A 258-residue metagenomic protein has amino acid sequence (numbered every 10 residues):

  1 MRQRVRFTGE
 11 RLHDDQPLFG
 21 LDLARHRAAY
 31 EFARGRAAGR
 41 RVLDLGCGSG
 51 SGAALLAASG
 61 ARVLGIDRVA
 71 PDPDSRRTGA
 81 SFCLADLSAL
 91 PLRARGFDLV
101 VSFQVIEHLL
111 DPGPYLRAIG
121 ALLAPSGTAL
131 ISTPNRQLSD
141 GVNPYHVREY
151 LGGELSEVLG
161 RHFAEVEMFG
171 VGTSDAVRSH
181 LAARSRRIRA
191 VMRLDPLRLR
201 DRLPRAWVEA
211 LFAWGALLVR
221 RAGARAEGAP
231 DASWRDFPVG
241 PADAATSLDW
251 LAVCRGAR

Functional and structural regions predicted by a protein language model:
M1-R95, L99-F103, G113-L116, G152 (+3 more regions): Conserved N-terminal segment of class I S-adenosyl-L-methionine
Q104-H108: A short His-aromatic
L110-P114, G141: Short N-terminal helix/helix-N-cap motif within the alpha/beta-hydrolase-1
G113-P125: A short glycine-rich, Lys/Arg-flanked "PGG" loop and its adjoining helix->strand segment in the class I
G127-T133: Conserved beta-strand signature within the Rossmann-like core of class I S-adenosyl-L-methionine
P134-S139, E149, G172-A176: Short "lid" loop at the C-terminus of a central beta-strand within the Rossmann-like core of SAM-dependent
S139-E157: Acceptor-substrate binding/catalytic loop of class I
F163-D175: Conserved S-adenosyl-L-methionine
